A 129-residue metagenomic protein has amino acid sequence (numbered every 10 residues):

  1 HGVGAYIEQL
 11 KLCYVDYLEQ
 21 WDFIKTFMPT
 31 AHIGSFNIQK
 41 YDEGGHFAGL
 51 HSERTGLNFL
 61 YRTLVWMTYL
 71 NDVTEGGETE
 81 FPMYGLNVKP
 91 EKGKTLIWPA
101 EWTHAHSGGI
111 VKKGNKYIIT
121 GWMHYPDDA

Functional and structural regions predicted by a protein language model:
H1-T95, T103-A129: Fe(II)/2-oxoglutarate oxygenase catalytic core
